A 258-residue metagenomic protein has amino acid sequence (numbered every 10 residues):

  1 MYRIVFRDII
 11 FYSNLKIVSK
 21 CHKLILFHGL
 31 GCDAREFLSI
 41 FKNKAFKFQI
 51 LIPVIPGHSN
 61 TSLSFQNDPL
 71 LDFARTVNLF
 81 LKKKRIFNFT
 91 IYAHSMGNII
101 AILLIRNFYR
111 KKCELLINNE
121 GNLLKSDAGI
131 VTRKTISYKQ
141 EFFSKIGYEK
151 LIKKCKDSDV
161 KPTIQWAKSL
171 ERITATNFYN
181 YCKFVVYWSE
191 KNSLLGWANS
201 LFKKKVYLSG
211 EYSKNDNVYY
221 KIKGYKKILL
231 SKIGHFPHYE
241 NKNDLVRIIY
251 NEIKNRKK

Functional and structural regions predicted by a protein language model:
M1-I25, A45-F48, I86-F87, D157-V160 (+4 more regions): Alpha/beta-hydrolase fold catalytic core
L15-S62: Conserved HGGG/HGGXW glycine-rich cap/lid loop of the alpha/beta-hydrolase fold
L51-T90, R247: Active-site loop/oxyanion-hole signature of alpha/beta-hydrolase fold enzymes
A93-G97, A101: Gly/Ala-rich beta-loop-alpha elbow adjacent to hydrolase catalytic centers
I102, R106, K112-K145: Flexible "cap/lid" loop of the alpha/beta hydrolase fold
A128-G129, R133, F143-W197: Conserved alpha/beta-hydrolase catalytic His-Asp/Glu region
T176-L229: Conserved serine/cysteine hydrolase catalytic core
I233-V246: Catalytic histidine-centered segment of alpha/beta-hydrolase-like enzymes
